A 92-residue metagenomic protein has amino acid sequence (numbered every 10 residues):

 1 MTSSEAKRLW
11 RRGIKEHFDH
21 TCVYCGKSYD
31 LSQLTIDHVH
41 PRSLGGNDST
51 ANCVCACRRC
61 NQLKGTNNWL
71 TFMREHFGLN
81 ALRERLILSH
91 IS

Functional and structural regions predicted by a protein language model:
M1-Y24, I87-I91: Short, charged surface segments at domain edges that flank catalytic/cofactor-binding sites
T2-W10, D30, N68, L79-L86: General structural signal for secondary-structure boundaries
G13, V39-H40, R59: N-terminal hydrophobic or amphipathic segments with adjacent small-residue motifs that include Sec signal peptides
F18, D37, F77-N80: Amphipathic alpha-helical interaction segments
T21, C25-S28, R59-L63: Cys/His-rich metal-chelating microdomains
T21, T35, A56: The −1 position to Zn-ligating cysteines in a subset of zinc-ribbon hairpins
G26-C53, N67-T71: Histidine-centered nuclease catalytic patch
T50-N52, R59-S92: A detector for short metal-coordination/catalytic motifs
